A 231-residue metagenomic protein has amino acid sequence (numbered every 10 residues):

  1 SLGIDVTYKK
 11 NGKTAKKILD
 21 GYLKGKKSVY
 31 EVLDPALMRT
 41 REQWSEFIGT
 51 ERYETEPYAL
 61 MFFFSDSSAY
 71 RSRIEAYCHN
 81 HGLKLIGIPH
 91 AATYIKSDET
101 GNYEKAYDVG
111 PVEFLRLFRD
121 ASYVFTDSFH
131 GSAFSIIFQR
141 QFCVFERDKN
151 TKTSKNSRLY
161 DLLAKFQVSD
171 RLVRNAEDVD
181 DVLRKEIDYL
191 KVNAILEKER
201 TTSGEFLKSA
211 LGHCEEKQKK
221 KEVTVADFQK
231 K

Functional and structural regions predicted by a protein language model:
S1-K231: Active-site anion-handling motifs in enzyme catalytic cores
